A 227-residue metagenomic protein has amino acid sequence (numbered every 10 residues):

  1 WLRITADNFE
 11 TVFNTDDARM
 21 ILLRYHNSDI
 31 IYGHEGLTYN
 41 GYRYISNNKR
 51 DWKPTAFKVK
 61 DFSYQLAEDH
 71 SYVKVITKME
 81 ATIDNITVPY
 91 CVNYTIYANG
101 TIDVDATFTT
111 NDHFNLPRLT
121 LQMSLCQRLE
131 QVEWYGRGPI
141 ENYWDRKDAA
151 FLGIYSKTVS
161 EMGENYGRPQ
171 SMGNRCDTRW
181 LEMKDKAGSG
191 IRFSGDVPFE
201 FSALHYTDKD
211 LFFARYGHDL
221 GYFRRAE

Functional and structural regions predicted by a protein language model:
W1-E227: Beta-strand/loop-rich accessory regions of lumenal/periplasmic or secreted enzymes, predominantly carbohydrate-active
